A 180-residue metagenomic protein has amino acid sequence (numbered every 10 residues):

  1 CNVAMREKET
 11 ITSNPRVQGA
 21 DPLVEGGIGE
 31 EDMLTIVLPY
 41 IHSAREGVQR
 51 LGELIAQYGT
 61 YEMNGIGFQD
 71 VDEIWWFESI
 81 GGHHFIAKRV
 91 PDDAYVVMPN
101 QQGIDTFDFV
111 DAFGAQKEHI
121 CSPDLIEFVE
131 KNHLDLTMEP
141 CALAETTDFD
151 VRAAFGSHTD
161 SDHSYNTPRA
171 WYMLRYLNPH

Functional and structural regions predicted by a protein language model:
C1-P39, W76-H180: C-terminal, well-structured catalytic/ligand-binding subdomain of enzymes
E31-M33, V37-N64: A conserved hydrophobic secondary-structure block that centers on an alpha-helix together with its immediately flanking
G52-L54, V71-E73, G82-H83: Short alpha-helical segments and helix-capping/turn motifs at coil-helix boundaries
N64-E78: Short, structured protein-protein interaction patches enriched in aromatics and acidic/basic residues, typified by
